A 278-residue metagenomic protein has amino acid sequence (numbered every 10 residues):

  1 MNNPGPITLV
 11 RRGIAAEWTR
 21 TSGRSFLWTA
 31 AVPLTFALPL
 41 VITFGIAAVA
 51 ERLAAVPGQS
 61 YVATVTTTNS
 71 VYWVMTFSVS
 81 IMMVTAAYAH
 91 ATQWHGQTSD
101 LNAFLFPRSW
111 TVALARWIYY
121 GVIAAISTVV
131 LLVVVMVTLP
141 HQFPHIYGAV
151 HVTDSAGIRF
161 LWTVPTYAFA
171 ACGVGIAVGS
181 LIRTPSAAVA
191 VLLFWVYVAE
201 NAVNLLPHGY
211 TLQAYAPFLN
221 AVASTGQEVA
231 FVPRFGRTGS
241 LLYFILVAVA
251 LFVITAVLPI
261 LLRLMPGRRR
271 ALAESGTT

Functional and structural regions predicted by a protein language model:
N2-N3, L246-T278: Junction motif at the cytosolic side of a transmembrane helix
N2-T8, F26-A89, A113-R183, E200-N201 (+2 more regions): Secretory targeting signals
V10-G23: A short amphipathic helical element positioned immediately N-terminal to and/or at the very start of a transmembrane
S22, F106, L181-I182: Helix-loop interface residues and adjacent transmembrane-helix termini in multi-pass membrane transporters, primarily
M83-L105: Transmembrane helix boundary and interhelical loop/hinge segments in multi-pass membrane proteins
F106-Y119, V191: Amphipathic cytosolic juxtamembrane alpha-helices at the membrane-cytosol interface of multi-pass membrane transporters
P185-L193: Alpha-helical transmembrane segments of multi-pass membrane transporters/permeases
